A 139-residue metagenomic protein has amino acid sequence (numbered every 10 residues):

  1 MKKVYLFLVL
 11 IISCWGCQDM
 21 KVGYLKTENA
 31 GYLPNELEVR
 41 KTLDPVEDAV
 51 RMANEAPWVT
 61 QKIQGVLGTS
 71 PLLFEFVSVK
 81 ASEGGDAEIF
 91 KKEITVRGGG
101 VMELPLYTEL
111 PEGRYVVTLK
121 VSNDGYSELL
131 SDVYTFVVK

Functional and structural regions predicted by a protein language model:
M1-V4, Q18-D19: Positively charged n-region of N-terminal signal peptides that target proteins for export
Y5-V9: Sec-dependent signal peptide hydrophobic core
S13-G16: C-terminal motif of bacterial Sec signal peptides marking the signal peptidase cleavage site
Q18-K139: Non-catalytic macromolecular-recognition regions in eukaryotic signaling proteins
